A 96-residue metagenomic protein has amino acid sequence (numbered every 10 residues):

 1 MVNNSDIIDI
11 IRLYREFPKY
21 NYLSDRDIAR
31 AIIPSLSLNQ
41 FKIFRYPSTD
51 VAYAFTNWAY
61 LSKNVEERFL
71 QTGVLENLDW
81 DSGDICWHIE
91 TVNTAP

Functional and structural regions predicted by a protein language model:
M1-A29: Short amphipathic alpha-helix that is part of the acyltransferase structural core
Y20-L23, L36, V65-T72: A short linear-motif detector with a strong N-terminal bias
R30-Y46, Y60-V65: A short helix-loop-beta-strand connector motif used in the catalytic cores of GNAT acetyltransferases and, in some
K42, Y53-T56, T91: Conserved GNAT-family N-acetyltransferase fold
T49-T56, C86: Glycine-rich phosphate/pyrophosphate-binding loop shared by adenosine-nucleotide-utilizing enzymes
N64-P96: Acyl-donor binding region in acyl/amide transferases
